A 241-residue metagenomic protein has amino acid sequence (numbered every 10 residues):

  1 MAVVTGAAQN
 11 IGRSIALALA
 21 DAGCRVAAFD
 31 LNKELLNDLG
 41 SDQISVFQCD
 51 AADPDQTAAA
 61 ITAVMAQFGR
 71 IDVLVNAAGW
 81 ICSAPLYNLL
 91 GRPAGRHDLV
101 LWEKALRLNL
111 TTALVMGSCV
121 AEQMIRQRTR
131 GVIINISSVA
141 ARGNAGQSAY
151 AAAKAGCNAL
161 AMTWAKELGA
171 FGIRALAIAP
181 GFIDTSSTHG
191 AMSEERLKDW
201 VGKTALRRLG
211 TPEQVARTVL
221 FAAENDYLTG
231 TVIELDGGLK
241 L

Functional and structural regions predicted by a protein language model:
M1-V26: Canonical Rossmann dinucleotide-binding motif of NAD(H)/NADP(H)-dependent dehydrogenases/reductases, specifically
A59-A66, P85-R107: Active-site Tyr-X3-Lys motif and surrounding loop/helix of classical short-chain dehydrogenase/reductase
R70-I71, M124-S137, A170-I173, T231: Active-site loop of short-chain dehydrogenase/reductase
A77-N88, G237-G238: Conserved NAD(P)H cofactor-binding loop of Rossmann-fold oxidoreductase domains
W80, A94-V115, I134, C157 (+1 more regions): Catalytic Tyr-X3-Lys loop
R92-L101, V132-G156, A161-A170, F182-I183: Catalytic loop of short-chain dehydrogenase/reductase
G117-S118, M162: A short, exposed helix-loop element centered on a Lys and neighboring polar residues
R208-L235, K240: C-terminal substrate-recognition "lid" of short-chain dehydrogenase/reductases
